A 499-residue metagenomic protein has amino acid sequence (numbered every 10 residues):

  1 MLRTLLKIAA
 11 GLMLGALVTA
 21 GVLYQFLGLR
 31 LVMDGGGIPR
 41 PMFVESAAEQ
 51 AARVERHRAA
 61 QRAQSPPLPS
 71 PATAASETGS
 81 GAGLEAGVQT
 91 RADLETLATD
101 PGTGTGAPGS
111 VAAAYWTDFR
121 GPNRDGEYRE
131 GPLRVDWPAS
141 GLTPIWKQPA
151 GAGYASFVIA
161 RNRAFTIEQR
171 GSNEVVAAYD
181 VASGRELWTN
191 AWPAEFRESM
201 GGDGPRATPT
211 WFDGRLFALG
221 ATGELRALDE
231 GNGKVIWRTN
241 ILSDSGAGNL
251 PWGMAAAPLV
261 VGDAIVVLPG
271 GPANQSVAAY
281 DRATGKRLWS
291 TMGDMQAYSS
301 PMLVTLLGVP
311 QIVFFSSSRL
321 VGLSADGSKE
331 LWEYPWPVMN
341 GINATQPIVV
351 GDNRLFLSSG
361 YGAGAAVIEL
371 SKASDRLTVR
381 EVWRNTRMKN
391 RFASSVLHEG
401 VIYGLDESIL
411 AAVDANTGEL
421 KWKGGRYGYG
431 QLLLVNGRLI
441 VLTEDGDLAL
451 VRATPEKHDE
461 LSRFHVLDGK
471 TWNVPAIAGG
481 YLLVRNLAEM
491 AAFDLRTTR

Functional and structural regions predicted by a protein language model:
T4-K7, G11, A20-P149, V175-A177 (+9 more regions): Aromatic (tryptophan-biased) beta-strands that constitute blades/sheets of beta-rich domains
G121-R124, Q169-G171, A221, G270-P272 (+7 more regions): Short loop/turn segments immediately following the C-termini of beta-strands
I145-V158, T189-T210, R238-V260, G270-Q275 (+6 more regions): Extracytoplasmic beta-rich repeat domains
D180-S183, D229-N232, D281-T284, S324-S328 (+4 more regions): Short loop/turn segments that connect beta-strands within beta-propeller blades
A363-A365, K470-R499: Blade-level signature of beta-propeller repeat domains, shared across WD40, Kelch, NHL, RCC1 and BNR/Asp-box propellers
A363-A365, R387-A453: Loop/turn-rich, solvent-exposed surfaces of beta-rich toroidal or solenoidal domains
